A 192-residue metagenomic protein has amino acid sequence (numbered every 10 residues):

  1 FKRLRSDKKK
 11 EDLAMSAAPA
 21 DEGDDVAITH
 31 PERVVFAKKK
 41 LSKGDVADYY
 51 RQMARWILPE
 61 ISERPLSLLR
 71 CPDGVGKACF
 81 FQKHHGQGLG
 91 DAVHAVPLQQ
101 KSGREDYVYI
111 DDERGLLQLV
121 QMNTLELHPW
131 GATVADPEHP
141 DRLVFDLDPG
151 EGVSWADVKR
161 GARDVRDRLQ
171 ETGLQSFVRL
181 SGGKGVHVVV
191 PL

Functional and structural regions predicted by a protein language model:
F1-D24: Intrinsically disordered, low-complexity regulatory tails
A18-V26, P31, R168, L174: Long, charged low-complexity interaction segments
V26-P137, D141: Active-site loop/lid in soluble adenylation, ligation, and acyl-transfer enzymes
A47, A54, L58, K159-A162 (+2 more regions): Short, well-ordered alpha-helical packing segments
L66-C71, L174-K184: A short glycine-rich, hydrophobically flanked beta-strand micro-motif that places a catalytic Asp/Glu for divalent metal
G76-K77, V189-L192: Short, conserved secondary-structure transition motifs
V108-S181, L192: Signature for HUH/AEP ssDNA processing cores
